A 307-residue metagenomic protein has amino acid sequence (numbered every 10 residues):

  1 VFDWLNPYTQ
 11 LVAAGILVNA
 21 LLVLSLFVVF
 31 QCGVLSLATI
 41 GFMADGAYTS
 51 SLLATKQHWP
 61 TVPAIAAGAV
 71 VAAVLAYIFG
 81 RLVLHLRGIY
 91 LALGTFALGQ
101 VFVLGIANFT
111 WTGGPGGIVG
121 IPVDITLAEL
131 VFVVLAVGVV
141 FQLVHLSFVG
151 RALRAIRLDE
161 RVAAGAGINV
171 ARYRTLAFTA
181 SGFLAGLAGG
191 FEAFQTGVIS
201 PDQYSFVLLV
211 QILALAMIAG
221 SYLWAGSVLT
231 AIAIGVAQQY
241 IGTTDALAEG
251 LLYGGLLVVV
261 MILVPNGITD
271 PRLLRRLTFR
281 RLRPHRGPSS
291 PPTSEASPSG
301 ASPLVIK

Functional and structural regions predicted by a protein language model:
V1-K307: Transmembrane alpha-helices and adjacent helix-loop boundaries
